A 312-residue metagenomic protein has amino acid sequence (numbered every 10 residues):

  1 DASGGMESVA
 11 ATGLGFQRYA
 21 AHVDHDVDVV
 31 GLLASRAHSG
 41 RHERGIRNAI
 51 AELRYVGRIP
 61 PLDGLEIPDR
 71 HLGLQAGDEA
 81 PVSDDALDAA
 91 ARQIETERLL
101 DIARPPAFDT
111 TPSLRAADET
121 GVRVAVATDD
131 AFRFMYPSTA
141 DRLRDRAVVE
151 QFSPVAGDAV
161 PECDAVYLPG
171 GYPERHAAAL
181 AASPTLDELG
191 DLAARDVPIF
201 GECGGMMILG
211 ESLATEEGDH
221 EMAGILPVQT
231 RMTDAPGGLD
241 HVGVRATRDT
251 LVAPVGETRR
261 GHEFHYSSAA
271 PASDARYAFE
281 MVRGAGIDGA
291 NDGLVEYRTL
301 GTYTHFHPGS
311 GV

Functional and structural regions predicted by a protein language model:
D1-G4: Inter-motif core of Ras-like GTPase G domains
M6-A116: Internal gly/pro-rich beta-alpha loop/helix module that stabilizes soluble enzyme cofactors or their anionic handles
G13-G15, R47-A51, T139-D145, A165 (+1 more regions): Short, solvent-exposed amphipathic alpha-helical segments in soluble enzyme and RNA/protein-processing domains
G64-P112, D118-G121, R231-V312: Amide-donor transfer/coupling interface in amidating biosynthetic enzymes
G121-R123, V148, M222, R298-T299: Residues that mark the start of a beta-strand
R123-A127, A131-D191: Phosphate-binding active sites in nucleotide-utilizing proteins
V166, E202, A223, F264 (+1 more regions): Hydrophobic, well-ordered secondary-structure elements that form the walls of internal hydrophobic environments
P173-L251: Cysteine-nucleophile active-site neighborhood
